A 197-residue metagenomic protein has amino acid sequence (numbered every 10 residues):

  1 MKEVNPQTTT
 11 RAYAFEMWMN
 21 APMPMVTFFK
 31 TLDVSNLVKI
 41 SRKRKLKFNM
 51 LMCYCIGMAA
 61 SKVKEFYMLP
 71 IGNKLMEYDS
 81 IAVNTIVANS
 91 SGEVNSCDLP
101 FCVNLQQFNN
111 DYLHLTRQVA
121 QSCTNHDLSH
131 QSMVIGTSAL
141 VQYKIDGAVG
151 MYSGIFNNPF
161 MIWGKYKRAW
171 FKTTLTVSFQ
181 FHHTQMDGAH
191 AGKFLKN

Functional and structural regions predicted by a protein language model:
V4-Q7, M19-L51, K62, Y67-V83 (+3 more regions): Gly/Ser/Thr-rich phosphate-binding loops and adjoining beta-strand/alpha-helix segments that form adenosine-phosphate
T10-A14: Basic, often amphipathic N-terminal segments
N36-V38, P100-V103, F181-M186: A generic structural motif
K45, N49, L105, N109 (+1 more regions): Short, charged, low-complexity patches
C53-A59, K193-N197: Structural preference for long, well-ordered alpha-helical segments in enzyme cores
N89-I145: Helical lid/core segments from catalytic subdomains that handle acyl or acyl-like groups
S129-K144, P159-L195: Histidine-centered acyl-transfer/condensation active-site motif and its immediate structural neighborhood
G147-I155: Short, Gly/Ser/Thr-enriched beta-strand-loop segments that form substrate-interacting elements of hydrolase/peptidase
